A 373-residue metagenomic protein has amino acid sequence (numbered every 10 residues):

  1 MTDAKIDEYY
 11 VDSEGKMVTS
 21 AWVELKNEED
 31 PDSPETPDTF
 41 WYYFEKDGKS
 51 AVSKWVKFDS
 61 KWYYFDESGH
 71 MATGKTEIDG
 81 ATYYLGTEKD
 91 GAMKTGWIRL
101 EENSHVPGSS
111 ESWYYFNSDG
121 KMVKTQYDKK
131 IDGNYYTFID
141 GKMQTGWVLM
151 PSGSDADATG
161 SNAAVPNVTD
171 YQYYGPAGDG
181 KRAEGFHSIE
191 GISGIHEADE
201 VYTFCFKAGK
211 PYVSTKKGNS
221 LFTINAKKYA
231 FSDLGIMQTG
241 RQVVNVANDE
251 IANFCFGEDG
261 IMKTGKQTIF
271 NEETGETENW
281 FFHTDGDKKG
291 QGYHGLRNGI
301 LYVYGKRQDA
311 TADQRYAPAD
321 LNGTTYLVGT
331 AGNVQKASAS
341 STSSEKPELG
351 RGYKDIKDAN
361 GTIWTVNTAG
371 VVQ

Functional and structural regions predicted by a protein language model:
M1-Q373: Extracellular adhesion/carbohydrate-binding repeat motifs centered on closely spaced tryptophans
